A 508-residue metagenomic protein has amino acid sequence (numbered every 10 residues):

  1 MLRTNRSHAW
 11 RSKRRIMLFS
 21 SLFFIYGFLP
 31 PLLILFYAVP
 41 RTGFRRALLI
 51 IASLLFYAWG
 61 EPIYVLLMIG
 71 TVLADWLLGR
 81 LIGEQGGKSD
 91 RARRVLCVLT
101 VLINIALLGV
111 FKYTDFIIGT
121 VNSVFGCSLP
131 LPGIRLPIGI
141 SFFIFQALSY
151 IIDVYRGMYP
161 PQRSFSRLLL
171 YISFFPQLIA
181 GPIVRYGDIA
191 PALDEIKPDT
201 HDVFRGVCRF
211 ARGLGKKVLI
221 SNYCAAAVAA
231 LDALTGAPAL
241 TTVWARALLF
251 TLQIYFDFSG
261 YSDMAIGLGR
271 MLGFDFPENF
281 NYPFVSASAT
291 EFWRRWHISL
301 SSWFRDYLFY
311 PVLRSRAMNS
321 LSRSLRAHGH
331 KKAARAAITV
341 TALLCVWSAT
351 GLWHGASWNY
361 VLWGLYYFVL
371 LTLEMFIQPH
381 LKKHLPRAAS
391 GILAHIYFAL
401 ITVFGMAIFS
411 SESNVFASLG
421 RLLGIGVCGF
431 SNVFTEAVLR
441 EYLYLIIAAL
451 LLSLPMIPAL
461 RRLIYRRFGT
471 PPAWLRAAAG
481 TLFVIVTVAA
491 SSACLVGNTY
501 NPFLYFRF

Functional and structural regions predicted by a protein language model:
M1-K13: Gram-positive cell-envelope targeting signals
R11-R507: Membrane-embedded transmembrane alpha-helical bundles that form the catalytic cores of multi-pass lipid-modifying
